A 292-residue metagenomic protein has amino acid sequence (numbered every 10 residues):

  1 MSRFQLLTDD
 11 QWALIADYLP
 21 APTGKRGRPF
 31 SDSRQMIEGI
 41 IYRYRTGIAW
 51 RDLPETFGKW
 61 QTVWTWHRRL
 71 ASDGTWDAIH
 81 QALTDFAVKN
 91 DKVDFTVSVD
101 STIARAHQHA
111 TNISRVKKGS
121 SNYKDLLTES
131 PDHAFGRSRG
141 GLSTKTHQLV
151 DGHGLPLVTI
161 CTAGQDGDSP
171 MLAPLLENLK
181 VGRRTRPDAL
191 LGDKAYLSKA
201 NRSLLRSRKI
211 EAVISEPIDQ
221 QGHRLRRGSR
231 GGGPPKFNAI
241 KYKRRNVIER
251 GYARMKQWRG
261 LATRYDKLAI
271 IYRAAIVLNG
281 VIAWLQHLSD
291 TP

Functional and structural regions predicted by a protein language model:
M1-P292: Short alpha-helical elements
